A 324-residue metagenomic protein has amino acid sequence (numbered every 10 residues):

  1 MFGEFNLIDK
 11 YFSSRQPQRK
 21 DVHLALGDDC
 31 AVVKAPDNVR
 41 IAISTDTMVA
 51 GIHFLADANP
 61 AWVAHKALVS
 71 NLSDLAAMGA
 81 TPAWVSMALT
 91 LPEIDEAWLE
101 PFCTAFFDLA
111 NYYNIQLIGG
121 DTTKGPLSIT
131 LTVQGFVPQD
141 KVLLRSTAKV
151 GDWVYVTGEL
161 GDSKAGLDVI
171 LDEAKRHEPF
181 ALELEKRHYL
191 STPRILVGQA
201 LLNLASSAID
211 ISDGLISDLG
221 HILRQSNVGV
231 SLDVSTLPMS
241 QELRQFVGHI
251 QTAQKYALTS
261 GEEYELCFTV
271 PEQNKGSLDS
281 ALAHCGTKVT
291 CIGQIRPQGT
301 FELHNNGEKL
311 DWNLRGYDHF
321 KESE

Functional and structural regions predicted by a protein language model:
M1-N59, M78, M87, Y155 (+1 more regions): Extreme N-terminal cap/leader segments of soluble proteins
F2-L7, S13-Q16, P92-Q116, T123-L127 (+3 more regions): Glycine-/charge-enriched secondary-structure boundary and capping motifs
Y11, D37, M48, T81-L171 (+1 more regions): Glycine-rich anion-binding loops of enzyme active sites
A25, A42-S44, L117-G120, Y155-G158 (+2 more regions): General beta-strand structural signal in soluble alpha/beta enzymes
V32, N71, G79, L117 (+4 more regions): Residue-level signal for inorganic ion chemistry
P60-W84, P101-Y112, R194, G214-I222: Small-aliphatic-rich amphipathic alpha-helix that forms the alpha element of a beta-alpha
P179-H221: Polyanion-binding loop/helix "lid" in catalytic or ligand-binding cores
